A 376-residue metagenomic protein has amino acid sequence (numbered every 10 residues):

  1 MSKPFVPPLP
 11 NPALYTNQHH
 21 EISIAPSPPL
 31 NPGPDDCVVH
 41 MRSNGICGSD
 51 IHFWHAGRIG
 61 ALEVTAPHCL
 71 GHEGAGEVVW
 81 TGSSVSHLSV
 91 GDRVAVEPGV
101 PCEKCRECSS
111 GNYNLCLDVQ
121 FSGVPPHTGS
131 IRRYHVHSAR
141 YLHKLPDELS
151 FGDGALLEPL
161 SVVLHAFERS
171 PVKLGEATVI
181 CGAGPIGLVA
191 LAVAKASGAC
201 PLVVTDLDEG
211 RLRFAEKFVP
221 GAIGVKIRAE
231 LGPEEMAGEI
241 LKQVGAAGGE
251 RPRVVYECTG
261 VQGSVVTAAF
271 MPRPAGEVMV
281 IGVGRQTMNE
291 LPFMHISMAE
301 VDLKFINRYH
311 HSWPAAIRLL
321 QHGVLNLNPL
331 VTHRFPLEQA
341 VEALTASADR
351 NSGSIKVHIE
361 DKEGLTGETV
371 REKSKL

Functional and structural regions predicted by a protein language model:
S2-P8, V266-T267, H310-L376: C-terminal hydrophobic helical "lid"/dimerization subdomain of Rossmann-like NAD(P)H-dependent oxidoreductases
P28-N44, I59-R106, P146-E148: Glycine-rich beta-strand-centered segment in the early N-terminal region that forms part of a ligand/cofactor-binding
C102-C181: NAD(P)H dinucleotide-binding glycine-rich loop of Rossmann-like/cofactor-binding domains, especially the beta1-alpha1
E176, G276-E277: Glycine-centered, small-residue-biased loops immediately flanking beta-strands in adenine/cofactor-binding cores
I180-A183, K195-V265: Adenosine-nucleotide cofactor-binding segment
G187-L188: N-terminal Rossmann-fold NAD(P) dinucleotide-binding loop
P272-R273: Helix-to-beta-strand junctions that scaffold the AdoMet/dcAdoMet cofactor pocket in Class I SAM-dependent enzymes
E277-M279, L291-P329: Rossmann-fold dehydrogenase core element
